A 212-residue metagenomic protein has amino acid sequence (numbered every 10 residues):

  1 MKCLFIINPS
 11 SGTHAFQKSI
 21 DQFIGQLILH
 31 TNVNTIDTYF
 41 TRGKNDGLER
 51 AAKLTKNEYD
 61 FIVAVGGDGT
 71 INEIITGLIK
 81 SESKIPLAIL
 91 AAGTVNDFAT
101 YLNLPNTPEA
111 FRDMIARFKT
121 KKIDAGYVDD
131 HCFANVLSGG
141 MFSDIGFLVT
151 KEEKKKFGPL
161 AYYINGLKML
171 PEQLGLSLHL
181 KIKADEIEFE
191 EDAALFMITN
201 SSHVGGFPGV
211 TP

Functional and structural regions predicted by a protein language model:
M1-I62: ATP/NTP phosphate-donor binding region
P9, V65-G67, L90-A92: Glycine-rich beta-strand-to-loop/alpha-helix junction loops that act as flexible
S10-S11, T94, S202-H203: Short, glycine/serine-rich, charged loops/turns that create anion-binding and catalytic segments at active sites
F16, E73-I75, A99-T100, F207-P208: Short glycine-/acidic-enriched loop or helix-start segments at secondary-structure transitions that form or flank
F23, G47, I74, F98-A99 (+1 more regions): Hydrophobic packing residues within well-ordered alpha-helices of enzyme cores
T41, K80-M197: Catalytic core of DAGKc-family lipid kinases
T70-E82: Short Gly/Thr/Asp-enriched flexible loops that form oxyanion-binding sites at enzyme active sites
S138, F142, M197-P212: Glycine-rich phosphate/pyrophosphate-binding beta-alpha loops
